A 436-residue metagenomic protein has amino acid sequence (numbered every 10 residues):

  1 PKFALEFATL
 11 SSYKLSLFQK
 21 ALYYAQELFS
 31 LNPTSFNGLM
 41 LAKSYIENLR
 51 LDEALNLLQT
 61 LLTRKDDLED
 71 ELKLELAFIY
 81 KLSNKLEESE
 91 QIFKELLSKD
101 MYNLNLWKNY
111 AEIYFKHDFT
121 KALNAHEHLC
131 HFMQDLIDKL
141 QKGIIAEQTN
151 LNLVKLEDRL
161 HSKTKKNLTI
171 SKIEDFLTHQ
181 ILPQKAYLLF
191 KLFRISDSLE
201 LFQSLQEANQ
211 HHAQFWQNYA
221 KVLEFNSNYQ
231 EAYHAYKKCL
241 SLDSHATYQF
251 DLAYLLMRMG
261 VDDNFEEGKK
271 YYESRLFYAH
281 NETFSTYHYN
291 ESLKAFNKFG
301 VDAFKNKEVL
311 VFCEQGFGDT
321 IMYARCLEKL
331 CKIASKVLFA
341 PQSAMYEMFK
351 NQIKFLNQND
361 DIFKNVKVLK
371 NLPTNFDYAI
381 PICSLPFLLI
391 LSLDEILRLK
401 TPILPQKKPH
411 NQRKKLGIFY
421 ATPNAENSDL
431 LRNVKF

Functional and structural regions predicted by a protein language model:
P1-F436: Alpha-helical solenoid repeat scaffolds of the TPR/TPR-like class and their adjacent stem/linker regions that mediate
